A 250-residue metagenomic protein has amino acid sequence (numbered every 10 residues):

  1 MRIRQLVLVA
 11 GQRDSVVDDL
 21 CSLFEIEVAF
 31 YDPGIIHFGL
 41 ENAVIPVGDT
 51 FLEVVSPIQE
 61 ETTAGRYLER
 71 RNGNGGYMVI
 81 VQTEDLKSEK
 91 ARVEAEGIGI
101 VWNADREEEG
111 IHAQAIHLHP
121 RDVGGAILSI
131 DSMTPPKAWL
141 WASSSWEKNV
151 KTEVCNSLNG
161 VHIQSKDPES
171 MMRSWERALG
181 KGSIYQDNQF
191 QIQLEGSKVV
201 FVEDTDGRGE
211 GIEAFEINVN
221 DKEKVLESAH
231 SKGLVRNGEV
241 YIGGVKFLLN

Functional and structural regions predicted by a protein language model:
M1-E61: An N-terminus-focused feature that recognizes amino-terminal "leader" regions
R2-G11, A43-P46, R66-E89, L118 (+2 more regions): Vicinal oxygen chelate
R2-I3, V7-G11, S145-D187, S197: Surface-exposed interaction/gating patches
D14-E27, S88-G97, D167-G182, E227: Amphipathic alpha-helical segments
S15-A29, E61-Y67, I98-G110, C155-S165: Short N-terminal helix-initiation segments at or just after the protein's N-terminus
G34-I36, N42-V44, G48-V81, K87-E96 (+3 more regions): Active-site-adjacent scaffolding segments
E53, K90-G160, S183, Q191-R208 (+2 more regions): Vicinal oxygen chelate
